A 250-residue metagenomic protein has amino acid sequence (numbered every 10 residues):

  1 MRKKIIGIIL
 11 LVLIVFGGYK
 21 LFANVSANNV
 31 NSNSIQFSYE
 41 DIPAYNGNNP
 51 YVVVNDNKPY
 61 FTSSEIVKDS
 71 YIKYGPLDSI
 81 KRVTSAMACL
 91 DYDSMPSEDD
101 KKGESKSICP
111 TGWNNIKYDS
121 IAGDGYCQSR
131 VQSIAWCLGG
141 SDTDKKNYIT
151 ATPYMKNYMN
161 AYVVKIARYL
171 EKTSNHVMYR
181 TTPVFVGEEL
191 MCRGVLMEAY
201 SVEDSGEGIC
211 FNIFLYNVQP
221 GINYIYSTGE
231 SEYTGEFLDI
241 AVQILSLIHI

Functional and structural regions predicted by a protein language model:
M1-L10: N-terminal Sec-pathway targeting helices
I8, V15, N28, T228 (+1 more regions): Compositionally biased, intrinsically disordered low-complexity segments
V12-F22: Hydrophobic alpha-helical membrane-insertion segments, chiefly the h-region of N-terminal signal peptides
A23-S64, K68-S70: N-terminal, intrinsically disordered, polar/charged segments of Gram-positive cell-envelope systems that serve as
I66-L247: Domain-level detector of nuclease and nuclease-like folds in predominantly extracellular/periplasmic contexts
I250: Calmodulin-binding IQ motif helices
